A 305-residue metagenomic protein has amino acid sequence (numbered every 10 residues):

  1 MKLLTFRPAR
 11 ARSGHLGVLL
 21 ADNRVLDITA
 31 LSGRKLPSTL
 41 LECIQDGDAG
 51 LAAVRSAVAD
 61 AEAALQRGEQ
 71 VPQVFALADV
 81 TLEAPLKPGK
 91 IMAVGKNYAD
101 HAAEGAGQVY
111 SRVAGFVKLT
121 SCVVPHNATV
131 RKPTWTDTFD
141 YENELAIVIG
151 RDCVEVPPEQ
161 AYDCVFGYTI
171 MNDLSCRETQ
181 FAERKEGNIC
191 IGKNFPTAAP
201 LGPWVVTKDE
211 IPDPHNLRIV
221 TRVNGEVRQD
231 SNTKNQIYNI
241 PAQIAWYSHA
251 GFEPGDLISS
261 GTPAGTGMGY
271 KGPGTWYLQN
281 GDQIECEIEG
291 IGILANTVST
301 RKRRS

Functional and structural regions predicted by a protein language model:
M1-Y110, Q283-E285: N-terminal non-catalytic cap/leader segment that marks the start of a structured domain
L4-F6, T81-E83, A103-A106, V130-F139 (+4 more regions): A generic local secondary-structure boundary/capping motif
R7, K118-T120, N127, Y141-R151 (+4 more regions): Short, structured patches in soluble enzyme cores that scaffold and shape functional sites
S13-G14, A59, Q73-T81, H101 (+1 more regions): Catalytic-pocket segment enriched in acidic/His residues
V18-L20, G107-H126, Y141, Q279-E289: Structural signature of FAD isoalloxazine-binding scaffolds in flavoprotein oxidoreductases
A84, K90, D137-F139, A250 (+1 more regions): Residue "hotspots" at secondary-structure boundaries inside conserved domains
P157-M171: RNA pseudouridine synthases
